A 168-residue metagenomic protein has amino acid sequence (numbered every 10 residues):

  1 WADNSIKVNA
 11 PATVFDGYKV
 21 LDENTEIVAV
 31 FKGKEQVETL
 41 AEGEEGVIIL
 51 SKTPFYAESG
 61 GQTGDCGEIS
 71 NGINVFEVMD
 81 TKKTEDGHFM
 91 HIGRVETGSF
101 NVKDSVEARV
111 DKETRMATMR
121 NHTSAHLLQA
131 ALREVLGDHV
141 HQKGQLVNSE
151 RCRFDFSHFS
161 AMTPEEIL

Functional and structural regions predicted by a protein language model:
W1-L168: A glycine- and charged-residue-rich anion-binding loop/surface
